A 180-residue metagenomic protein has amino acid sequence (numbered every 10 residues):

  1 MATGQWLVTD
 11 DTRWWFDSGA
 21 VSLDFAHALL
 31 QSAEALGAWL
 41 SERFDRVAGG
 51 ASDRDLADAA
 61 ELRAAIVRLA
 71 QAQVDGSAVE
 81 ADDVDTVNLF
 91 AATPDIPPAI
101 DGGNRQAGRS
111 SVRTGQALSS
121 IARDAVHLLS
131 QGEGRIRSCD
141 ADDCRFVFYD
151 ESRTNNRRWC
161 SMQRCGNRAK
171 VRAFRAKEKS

Functional and structural regions predicted by a protein language model:
M1-S138, R145: Short helix-coil boundary/hinge micro-motifs
A117-I121, V126-F174, K179-S180: BZIP DNA-binding basic region
